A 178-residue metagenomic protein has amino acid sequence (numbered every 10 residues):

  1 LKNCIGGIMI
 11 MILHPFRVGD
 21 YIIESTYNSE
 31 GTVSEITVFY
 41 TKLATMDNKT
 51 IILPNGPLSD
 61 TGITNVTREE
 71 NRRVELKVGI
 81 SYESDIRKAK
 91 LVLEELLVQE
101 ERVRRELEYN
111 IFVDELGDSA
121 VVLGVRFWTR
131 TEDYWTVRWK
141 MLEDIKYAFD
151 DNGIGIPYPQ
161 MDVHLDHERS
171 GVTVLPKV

Functional and structural regions predicted by a protein language model:
L1, G19, I145: Short hydrophobic/aromatic patches on the structural cores and recognition surfaces of FHA
L1-I5, M9: Membrane-embedded alpha-helices of multi-pass transport/permease systems
N3-C4, N28, D150: Generic detector of intrinsically disordered, low-complexity, polar/charged segments
M9-E106: Soluble accessory domains appended to multi-pass membrane transport proteins
V66, S84, E94, V98 (+1 more regions): Solvent-exposed, non-transmembrane regulatory segments of membrane-associated proteins
